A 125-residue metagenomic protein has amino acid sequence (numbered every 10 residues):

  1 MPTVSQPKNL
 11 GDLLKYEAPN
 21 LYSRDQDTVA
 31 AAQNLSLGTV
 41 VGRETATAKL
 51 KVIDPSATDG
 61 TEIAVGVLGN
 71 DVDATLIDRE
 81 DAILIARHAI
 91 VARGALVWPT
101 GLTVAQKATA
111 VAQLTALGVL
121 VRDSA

Functional and structural regions predicted by a protein language model:
M1-A125: Surface-exposed, low-hydrophobicity beta-strand/loop segments enriched in small/polar/acidic residues
